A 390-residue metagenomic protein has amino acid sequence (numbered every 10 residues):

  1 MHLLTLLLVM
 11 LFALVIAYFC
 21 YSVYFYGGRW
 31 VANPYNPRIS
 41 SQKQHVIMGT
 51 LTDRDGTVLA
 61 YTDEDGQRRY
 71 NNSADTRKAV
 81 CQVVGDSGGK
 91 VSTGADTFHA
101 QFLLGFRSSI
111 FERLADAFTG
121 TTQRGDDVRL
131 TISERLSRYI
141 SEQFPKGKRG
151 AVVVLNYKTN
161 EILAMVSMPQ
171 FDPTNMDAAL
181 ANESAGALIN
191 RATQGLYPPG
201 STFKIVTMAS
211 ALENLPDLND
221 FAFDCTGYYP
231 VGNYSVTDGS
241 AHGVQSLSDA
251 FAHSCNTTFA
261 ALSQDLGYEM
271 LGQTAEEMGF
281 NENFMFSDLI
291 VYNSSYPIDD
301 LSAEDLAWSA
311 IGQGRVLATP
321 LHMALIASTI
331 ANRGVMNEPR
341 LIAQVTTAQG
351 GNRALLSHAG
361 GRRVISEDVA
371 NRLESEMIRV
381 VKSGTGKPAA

Functional and structural regions predicted by a protein language model:
M1-L180, A187, L196, F221 (+3 more regions): Periplasmic/cell-envelope proteins involved in peptidoglycan metabolism and beta-lactam response
D55, A115-D116, K158-S201, V206-A390: Beta-lactam-recognizing serine transpeptidase/beta-lactamase-like catalytic domain environment
